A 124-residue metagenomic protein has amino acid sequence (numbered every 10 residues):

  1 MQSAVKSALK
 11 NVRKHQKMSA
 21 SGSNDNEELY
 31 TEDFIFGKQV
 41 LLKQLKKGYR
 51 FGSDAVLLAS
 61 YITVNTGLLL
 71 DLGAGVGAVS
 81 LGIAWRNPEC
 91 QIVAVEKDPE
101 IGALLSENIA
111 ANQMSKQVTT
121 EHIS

Functional and structural regions predicted by a protein language model:
M1, A20-S23, E27, L72-I83: Generic hydrophobic segment detector
Q2-Y30: N-terminal auxiliary segments of SAM/dcSAM-dependent transferases
K6, K10, K14-K17, K38 (+3 more regions): Context-gated lysine
N24-V64: Class I SAM-dependent transferase core
S60-S124: Conserved SAM/SAH cofactor-binding pocket of Class I
